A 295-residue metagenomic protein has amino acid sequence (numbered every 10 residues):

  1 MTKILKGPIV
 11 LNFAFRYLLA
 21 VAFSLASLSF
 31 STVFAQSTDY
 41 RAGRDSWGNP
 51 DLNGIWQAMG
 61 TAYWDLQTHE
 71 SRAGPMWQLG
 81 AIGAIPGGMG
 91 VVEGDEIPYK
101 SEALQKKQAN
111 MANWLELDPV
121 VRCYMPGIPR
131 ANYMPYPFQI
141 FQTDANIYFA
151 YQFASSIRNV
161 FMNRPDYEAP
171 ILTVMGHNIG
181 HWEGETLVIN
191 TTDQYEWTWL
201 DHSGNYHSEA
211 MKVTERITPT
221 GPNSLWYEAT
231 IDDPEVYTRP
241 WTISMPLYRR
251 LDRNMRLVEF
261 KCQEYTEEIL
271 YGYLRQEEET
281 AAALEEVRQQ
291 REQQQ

Functional and structural regions predicted by a protein language model:
T2-L5, L11, F23, T32-Q295: PEST-like low-complexity, intrinsically disordered acidic/proline/serine-rich tracts that flank trafficking/processing
F15, L19, F23-L28: Hydrophobic helical h-region of N-terminal Sec-dependent signal peptides in bacterial secretory/periplasmic proteins
